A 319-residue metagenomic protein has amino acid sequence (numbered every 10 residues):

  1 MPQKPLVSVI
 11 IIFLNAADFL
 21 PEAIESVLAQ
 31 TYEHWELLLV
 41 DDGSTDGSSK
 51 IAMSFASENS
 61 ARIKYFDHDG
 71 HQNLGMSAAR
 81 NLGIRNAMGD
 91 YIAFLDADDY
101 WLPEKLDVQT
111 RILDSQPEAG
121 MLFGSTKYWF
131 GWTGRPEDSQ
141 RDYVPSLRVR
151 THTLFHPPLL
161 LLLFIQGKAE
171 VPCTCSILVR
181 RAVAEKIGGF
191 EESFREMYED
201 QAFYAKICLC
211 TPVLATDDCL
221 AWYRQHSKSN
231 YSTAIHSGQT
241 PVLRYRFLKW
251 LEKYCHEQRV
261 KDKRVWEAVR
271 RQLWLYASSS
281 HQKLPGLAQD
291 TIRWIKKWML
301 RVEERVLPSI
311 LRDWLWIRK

Functional and structural regions predicted by a protein language model:
M1, W274-K319: Membrane-interface aromatic/basic loop that binds lipid-linked glycans or pyrophosphate carriers, typified by
M1-L28: N-proximal low-complexity "stem/linker" segments adjacent to membrane-targeting elements
F13-P21, D41, T45, S49 (+1 more regions): A structural helix-start
E25-D69: Acidic donor-binding segment of Leloir-type glycosyltransferases
G47, D99-I112: Acidic donor-binding/catalytic loop of UDP-sugar-dependent glycosyltransferases, especially processive GT2
S60-A61, G70-L74, A78-A79, V108-I112 (+1 more regions): Flexible acidic/His/Gly-enriched loops in nucleotide-sugar-dependent glycosyltransferase catalytic domains
R85, Y143-Q239, R244: Conserved nucleotide-sugar donor-binding catalytic segment
I92: Short aromatic/hydrophobic "clamp" motif used to bind/position activated sugar donors
